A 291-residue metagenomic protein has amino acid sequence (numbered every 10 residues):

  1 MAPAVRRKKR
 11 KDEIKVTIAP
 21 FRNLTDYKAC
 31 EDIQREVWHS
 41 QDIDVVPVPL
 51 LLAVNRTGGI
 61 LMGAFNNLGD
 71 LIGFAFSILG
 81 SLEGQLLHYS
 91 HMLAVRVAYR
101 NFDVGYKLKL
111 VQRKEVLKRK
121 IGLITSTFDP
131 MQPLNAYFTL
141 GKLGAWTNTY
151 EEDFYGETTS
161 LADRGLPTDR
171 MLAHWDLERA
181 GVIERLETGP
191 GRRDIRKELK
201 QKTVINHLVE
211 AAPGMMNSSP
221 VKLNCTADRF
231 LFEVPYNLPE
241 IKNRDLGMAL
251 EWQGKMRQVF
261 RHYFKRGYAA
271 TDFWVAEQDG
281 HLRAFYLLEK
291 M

Functional and structural regions predicted by a protein language model:
M1-K11, N23, T147-M291: Intrinsically disordered, low-complexity, positively biased terminal segments
I14-V97, D129, W274-A276: A conserved beta-strand-loop-helix scaffold within acyl/acetyltransferase catalytic domains
A75, T127-P130, T149-D153: Glycine-rich, histidine-containing beta strand-loop boundary motifs that form or position
V95, N101-V116, N135, M248 (+1 more regions): Conserved acetyl-CoA-binding loop-helix of GNAT-fold acetyltransferases
V116-D129: Conserved GNAT acetyl-CoA-binding A-motif
L117, G141, R261-F264: Non-catalytic positions within long, well-ordered alpha-helices that form the structural scaffold/packing of enzyme
P130-T149, T158-L161: Conserved active-site alpha-helix within GNAT-family acetyltransferase domains
